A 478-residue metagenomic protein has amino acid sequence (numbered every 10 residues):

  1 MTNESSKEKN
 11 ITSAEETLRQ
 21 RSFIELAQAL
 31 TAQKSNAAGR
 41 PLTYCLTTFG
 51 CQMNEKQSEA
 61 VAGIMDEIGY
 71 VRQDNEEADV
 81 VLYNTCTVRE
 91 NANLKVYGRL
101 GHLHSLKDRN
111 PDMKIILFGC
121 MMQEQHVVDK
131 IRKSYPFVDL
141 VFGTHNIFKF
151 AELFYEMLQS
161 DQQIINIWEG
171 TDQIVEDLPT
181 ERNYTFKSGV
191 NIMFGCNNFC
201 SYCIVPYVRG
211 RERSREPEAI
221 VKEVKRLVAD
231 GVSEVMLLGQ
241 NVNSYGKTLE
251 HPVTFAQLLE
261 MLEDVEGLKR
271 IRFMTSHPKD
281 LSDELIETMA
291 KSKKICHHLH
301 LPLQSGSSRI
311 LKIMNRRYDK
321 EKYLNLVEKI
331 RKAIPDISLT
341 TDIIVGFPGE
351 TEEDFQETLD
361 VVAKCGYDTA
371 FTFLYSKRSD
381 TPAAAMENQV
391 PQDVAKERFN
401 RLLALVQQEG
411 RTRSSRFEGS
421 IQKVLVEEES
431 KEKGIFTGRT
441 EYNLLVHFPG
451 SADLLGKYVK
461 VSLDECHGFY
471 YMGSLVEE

Functional and structural regions predicted by a protein language model:
T2, K9, A14, A385-E478: Terminal RNA-binding accessory module
T2-Y245, T254, E284, L299 (+4 more regions): Proteins enriched for Cys/Gly/acidic motifs involved in redox and nucleic-acid/cofactor modification
D112-L117, H126, A229-E352, A363: Conserved SAM/AdoMet-binding glycine-rich loop
F148, N198, N243, K279 (+3 more regions): Glycine-centered loop/turn positions within well-structured domains that cap or flank conserved ligand/cofactor-binding
N183-F186, C196-N198, I295, S305 (+5 more regions): Short flexible coil/turn linkers enriched for glycine and charged/polar residues that connect secondary-structure
C200, I220, L237, F273 (+7 more regions): Conserved, mostly hydrophobic/aromatic
G239, T275, L303-S305, T341-V345 (+6 more regions): Active-site proximal loops enriched in glycine and acidic residues that flank catalytic Cys/His/Asp and coordinate
L311-M314, P382-M386: Short acidic, glycine/proline-rich loop/turn micro-motifs
